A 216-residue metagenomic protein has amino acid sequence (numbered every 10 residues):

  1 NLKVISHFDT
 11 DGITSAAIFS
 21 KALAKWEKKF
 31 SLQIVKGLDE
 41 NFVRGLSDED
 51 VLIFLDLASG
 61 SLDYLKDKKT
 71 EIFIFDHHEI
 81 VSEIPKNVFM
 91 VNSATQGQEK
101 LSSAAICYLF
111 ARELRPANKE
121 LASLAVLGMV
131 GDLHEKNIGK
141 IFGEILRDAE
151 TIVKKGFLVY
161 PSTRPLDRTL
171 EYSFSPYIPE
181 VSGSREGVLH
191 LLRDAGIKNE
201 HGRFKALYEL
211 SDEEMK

Functional and structural regions predicted by a protein language model:
N1-K216: Replace "Mg2+/Mn2+-dependent" with "divalent metal-dependent
